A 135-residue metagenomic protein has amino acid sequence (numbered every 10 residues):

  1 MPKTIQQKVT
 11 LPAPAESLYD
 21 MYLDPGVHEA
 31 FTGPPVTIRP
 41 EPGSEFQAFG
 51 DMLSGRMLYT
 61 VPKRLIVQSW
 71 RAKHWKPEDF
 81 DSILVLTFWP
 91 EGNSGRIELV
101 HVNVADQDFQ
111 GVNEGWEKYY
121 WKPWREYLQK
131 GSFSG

Functional and structural regions predicted by a protein language model:
M1-T37: Hydrophobic ligand-binding cavity/cleft-lining segments
A13, E45-F49, G111: Alpha-helical scaffold segments that form or flank carboxylate-/histidine-based iron centers
S17, R56, G115: Amphipathic alpha-helical recognition patches that constitute DNA-binding helices
Y22, S69-W70, W116, W121: Tryptophan-centric aromatic hotspots in well-structured domains and transmembrane helices
V27-A30, L65-V67, W124-E126, F133: Short amphipathic alpha-helical segments with coiled-coil-like heptad repeat character
E29, V36-P40, Q47, D51-R96 (+1 more regions): Hydrophobic-ligand binding "helix-grip"
N103-G135: A conserved amphipathic terminal alpha-helix motif
